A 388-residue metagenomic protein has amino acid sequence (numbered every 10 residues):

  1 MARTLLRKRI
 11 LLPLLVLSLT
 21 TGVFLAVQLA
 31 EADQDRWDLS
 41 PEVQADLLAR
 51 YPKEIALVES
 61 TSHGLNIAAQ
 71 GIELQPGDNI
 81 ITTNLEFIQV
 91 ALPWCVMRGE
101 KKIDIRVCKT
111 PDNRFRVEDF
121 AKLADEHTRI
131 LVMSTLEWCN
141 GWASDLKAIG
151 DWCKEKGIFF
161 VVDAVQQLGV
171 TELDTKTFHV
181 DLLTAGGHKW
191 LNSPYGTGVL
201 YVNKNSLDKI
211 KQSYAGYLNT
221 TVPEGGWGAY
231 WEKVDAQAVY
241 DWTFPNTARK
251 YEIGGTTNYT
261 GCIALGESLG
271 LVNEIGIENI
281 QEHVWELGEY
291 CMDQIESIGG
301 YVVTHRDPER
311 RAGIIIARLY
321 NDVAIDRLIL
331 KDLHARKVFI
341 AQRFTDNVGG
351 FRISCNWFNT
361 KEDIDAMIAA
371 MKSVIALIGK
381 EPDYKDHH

Functional and structural regions predicted by a protein language model:
V43, L47, F244-R249, T260-V303: Conserved PLP-dependent catalytic core of the aminotransferase class-I/II
Q44-A68, T82-T83: Short loop-beta-helix segment that forms the pyridoxal 5′-phosphate
E54, G71-A91, D104: Conserved PLP-anchoring active-site segment centered on the Schiff-base-forming lysine
E59-H63, T82-K101, V117-E118, C139-N140: Substrate-binding/gating loop at the entrance of the active-site cleft, primarily in PLP-dependent aminotransferase-like
D112-G169, W190: Active-site phosphate-binding strand-loop segment of PLP-dependent enzymes
F178-K233: Active-site PLP attachment segment
I277, W285-R336: Conserved PLP-binding catalytic core of the aspartate aminotransferase-like
N321-H388: PLP-dependent enzyme catalytic core of the Aspartate aminotransferase-like
